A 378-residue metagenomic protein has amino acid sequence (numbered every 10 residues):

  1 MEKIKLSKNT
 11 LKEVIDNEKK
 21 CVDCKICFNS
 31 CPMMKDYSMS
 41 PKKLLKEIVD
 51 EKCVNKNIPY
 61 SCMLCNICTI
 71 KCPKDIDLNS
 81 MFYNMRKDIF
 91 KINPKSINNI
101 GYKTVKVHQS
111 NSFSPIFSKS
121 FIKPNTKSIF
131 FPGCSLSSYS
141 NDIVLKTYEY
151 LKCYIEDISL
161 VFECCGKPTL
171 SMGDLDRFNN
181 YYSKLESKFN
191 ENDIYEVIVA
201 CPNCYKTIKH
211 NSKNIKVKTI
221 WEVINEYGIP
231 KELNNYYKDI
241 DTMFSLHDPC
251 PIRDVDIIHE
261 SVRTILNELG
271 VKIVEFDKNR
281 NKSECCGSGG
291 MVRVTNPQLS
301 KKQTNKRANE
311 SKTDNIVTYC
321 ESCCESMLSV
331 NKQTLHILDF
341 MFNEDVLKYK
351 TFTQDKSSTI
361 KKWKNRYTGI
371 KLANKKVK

Functional and structural regions predicted by a protein language model:
M1-E13, P32-C53, N141, R177-N179 (+2 more regions): Short, charged low-complexity linear segments at domain edges
I15-E18, M34-A200, Y205-S212, F352-K378: Iron-sulfur-cluster electron-transfer modules
Y154, S212-I215, L269, S329-Q333: Short, structured coil segments at secondary-structure junctions
E186, P297-N315, Y319: A short, acidic, amphipathic alpha-helical segment used as a generic capping/interface helix at domain edges
N214-I240, K278-N281, N331-R366: Short, flexible loop segments at boundaries between secondary-structure elements
L233, D241-R293: Redox- and metal-dependent alpha/beta enzyme cores, enriched for Fe-S-associated oxidoreductases and cofactor-handling
K238-T264, N343-K378: C-terminal capping/extension of enzyme domains
K272-D277, T295-T304, Q333, T351-F352: Long, compositionally biased charged/polar accessory segments in the mid-to-C-terminal portions of proteins
